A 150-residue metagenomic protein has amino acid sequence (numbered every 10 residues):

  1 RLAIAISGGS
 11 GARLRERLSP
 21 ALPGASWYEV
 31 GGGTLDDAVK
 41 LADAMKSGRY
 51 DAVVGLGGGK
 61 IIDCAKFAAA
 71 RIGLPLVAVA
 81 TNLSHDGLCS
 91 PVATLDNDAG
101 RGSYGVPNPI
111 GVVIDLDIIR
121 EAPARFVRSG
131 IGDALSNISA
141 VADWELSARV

Functional and structural regions predicted by a protein language model:
R1-A52: ATP/NTP phosphate-donor binding region
A5-S7, G57, I114: Short beta-strand/turn micro-motifs composed of small residues that flank or help shape donor/cofactor-binding pockets
S10, G32-T34, K60, L83 (+1 more regions): Glycine-/small-residue-rich active-site loops that bind phosphorylated ligands and cofactors
L14-E16, C64-K66, L88-C89, P123: Short glycine-/acidic-enriched loop or helix-start segments at secondary-structure transitions that form or flank
R17, K40, F67, G130-N137: Alpha-helical scaffold segments in soluble metabolic enzymes
V39-D43, D63-C64, D98-G100: A generic local structural motif
M45-A68, I72-L83: A short, small-residue-rich loop immediately preceding and capping a beta-strand
R71-V150: A glycine/threonine-rich phosphate-anchoring loop and its flanking beta-alpha core in nucleotide/phosphate-binding
